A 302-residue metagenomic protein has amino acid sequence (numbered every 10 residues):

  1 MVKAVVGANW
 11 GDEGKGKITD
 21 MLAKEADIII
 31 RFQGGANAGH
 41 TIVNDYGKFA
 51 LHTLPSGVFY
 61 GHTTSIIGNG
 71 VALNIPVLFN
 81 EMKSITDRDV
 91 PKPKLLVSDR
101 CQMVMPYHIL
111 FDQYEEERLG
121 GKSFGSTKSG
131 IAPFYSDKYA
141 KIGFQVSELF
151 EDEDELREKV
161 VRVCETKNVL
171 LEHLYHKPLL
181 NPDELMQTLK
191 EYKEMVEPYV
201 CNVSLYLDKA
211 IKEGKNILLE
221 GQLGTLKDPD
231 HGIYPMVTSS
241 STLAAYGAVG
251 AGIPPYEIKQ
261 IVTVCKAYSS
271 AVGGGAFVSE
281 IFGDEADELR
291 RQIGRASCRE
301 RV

Functional and structural regions predicted by a protein language model:
M1-R301: Non-transmembrane, aqueous-exposed alpha-helical and coiled segments at domain scale
